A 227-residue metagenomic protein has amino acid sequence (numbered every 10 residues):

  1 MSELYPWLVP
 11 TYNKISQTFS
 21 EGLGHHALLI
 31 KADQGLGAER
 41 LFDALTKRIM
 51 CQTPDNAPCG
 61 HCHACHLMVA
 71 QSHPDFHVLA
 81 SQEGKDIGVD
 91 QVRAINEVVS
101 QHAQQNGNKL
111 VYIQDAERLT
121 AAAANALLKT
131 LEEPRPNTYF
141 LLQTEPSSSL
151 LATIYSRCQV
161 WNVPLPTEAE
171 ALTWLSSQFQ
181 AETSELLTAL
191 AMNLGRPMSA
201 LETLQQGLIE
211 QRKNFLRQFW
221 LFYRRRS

Functional and structural regions predicted by a protein language model:
M1-A122: Clamp-loader machinery-focused feature within the broader ASCE/P-loop NTPase space
M1-R48, A64-L67, P136-T138, P146-S227: Charged, glycine-rich active-site and insertion segments that engage polyanionic ligands
T53-P54, G107, R135, Y139 (+1 more regions): Secondary-structure boundary/capping signal
Q91, V111, D115, L119 (+4 more regions): Helical "lid/switch" subdomain of P-loop NTPase nucleotide-binding domains
E97, K129, S156: Conserved adenine-binding aromatic site and its adjacent loop/helix in ATP-hydrolyzing domains
S100, N125-L142: Conserved catalytic/switch belt of AAA+ P-loop NTPases
